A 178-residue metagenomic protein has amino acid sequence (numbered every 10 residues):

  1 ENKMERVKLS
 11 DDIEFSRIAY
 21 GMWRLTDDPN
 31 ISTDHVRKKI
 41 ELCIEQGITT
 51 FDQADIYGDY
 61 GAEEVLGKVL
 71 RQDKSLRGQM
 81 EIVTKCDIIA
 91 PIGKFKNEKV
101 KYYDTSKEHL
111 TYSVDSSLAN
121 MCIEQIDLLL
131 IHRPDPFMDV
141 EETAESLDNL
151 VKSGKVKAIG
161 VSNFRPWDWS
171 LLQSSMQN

Functional and structural regions predicted by a protein language model:
E1-E81, K152: N-terminal binding-site loop/beta-alpha segment at the start of enzyme catalytic domains that lines or forms
L9-D28, V83-K101, Q125, L130: N-terminal small/glycine-rich loop or linker at the start of catalytic domains across soluble metabolic enzymes
R24, D55-Y57, C86-A90, H132-D135 (+1 more regions): Active-site-proximal loop/turn and secondary-structure-junction residues that shape catalytic pockets, frequently
E45, K94-N178: Glycine/proline-rich, positively charged, aromatic-decorated active-site loop/lid region on the catalytic face
T49, Q53, T84, I123 (+1 more regions): Ser/Thr-centric signal marking residues that sit in or immediately flank functional binding/regulatory motifs
D52, E63, K85, D127 (+1 more regions): Acidic active-site catalytic centers that drive phospho-/nucleotidyl reactions and related ester hydrolyses
A62, L66, G78, I82 (+3 more regions): Generic hydrophobic, aliphatic-rich segments that mediate packing or membrane embedding
L70, T84-C86, A90, V114 (+1 more regions): Generic hydrophobic/packing signal
